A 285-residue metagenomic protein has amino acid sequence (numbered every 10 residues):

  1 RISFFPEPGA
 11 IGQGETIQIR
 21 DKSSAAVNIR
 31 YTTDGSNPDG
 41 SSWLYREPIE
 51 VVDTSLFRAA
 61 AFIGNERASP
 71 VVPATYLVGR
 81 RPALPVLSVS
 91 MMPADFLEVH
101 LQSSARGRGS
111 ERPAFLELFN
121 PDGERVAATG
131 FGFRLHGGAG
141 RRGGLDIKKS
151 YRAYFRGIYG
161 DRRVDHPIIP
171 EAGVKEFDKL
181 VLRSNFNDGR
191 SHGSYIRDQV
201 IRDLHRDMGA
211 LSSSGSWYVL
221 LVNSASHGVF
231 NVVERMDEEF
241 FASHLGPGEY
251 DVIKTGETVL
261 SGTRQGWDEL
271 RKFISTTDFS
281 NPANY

Functional and structural regions predicted by a protein language model:
R1-G132, G138, G157: Short, compositionally stereotyped local motifs that mark structural "simplifiers"
T32, S41-S42, P70-V71, V99-Q102 (+5 more regions): Short, solvent-exposed loop/turn and secondary-structure capping segments
S88, Y151-Y154, D178-S184, D203 (+2 more regions): Structural recognition of the beta-strand scaffold that forms the well-ordered cores of secreted hydrolase catalytic
M91-D95, L118-N120, L135-A139, F155-Y159 (+4 more regions): Short, flexible loop/turn elements at secondary-structure junctions
G132-F186, G266-I274: Conserved oxyanion/phosphate-binding beta-strand-loop segments in alpha/beta enzyme cores
H166-G173, L182-D188, G193, A225 (+1 more regions): ATP-dependent phospho-/nucleotidyl transfer catalytic cores
G189-A210: A conserved alpha-helical element in kinase catalytic cores
D207-L221: Short, well-structured beta-strand/strand-turn elements
